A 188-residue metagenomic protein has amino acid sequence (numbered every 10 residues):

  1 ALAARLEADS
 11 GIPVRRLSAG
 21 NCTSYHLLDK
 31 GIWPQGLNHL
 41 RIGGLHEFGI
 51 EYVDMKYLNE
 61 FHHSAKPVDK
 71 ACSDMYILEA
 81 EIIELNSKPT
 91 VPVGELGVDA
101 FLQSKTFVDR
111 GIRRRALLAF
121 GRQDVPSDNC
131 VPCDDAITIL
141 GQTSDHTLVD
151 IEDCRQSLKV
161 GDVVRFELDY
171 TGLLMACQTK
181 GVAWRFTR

Functional and structural regions predicted by a protein language model:
L2-R188: Active-site anion/phosphate-binding pocket segments in diverse small-molecule metabolic enzymes
